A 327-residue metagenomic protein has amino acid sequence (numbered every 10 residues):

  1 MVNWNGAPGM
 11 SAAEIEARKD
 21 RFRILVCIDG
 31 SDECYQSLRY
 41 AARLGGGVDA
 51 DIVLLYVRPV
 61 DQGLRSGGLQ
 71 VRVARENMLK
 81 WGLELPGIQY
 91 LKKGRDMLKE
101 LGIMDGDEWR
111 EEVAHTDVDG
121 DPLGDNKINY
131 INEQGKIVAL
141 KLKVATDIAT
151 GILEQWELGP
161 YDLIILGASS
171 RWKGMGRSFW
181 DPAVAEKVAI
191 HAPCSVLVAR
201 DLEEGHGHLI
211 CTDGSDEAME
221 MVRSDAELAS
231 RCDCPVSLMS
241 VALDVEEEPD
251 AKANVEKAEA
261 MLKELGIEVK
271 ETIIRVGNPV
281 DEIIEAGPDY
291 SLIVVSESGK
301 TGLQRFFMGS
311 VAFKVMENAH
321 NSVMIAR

Functional and structural regions predicted by a protein language model:
M1-E14, D20, L38-R43, V144-E204 (+1 more regions): Gly/Ser-rich helix-loop-strand patches that form or flank binding pockets for ribonucleotide-derived cofactors
M1-K19, Q62, D96-I164, K263-G302: Structural beta-alpha unit
V2-N5, A13-E84, R95-E108, H191 (+2 more regions): Small/aliphatic-rich secondary-structure junction motif
G30, L140-V144, K173-G176, E186 (+2 more regions): Short, flexible loop segments at the rims of nucleotide/cofactor-binding pockets, characterized by
E33, V144-I148, W180, E217-E220 (+2 more regions): Short secondary-structure boundary/capping elements
K80, G135-L140, F179-E186: Acidic/glycine-enriched edge-of-secondary-structure segments
E186, A226, A260, D281 (+1 more regions): Active-site phosphate/pyrophosphate- and oxyanion-stabilizing loops and adjacent acidic/basic residues in soluble
